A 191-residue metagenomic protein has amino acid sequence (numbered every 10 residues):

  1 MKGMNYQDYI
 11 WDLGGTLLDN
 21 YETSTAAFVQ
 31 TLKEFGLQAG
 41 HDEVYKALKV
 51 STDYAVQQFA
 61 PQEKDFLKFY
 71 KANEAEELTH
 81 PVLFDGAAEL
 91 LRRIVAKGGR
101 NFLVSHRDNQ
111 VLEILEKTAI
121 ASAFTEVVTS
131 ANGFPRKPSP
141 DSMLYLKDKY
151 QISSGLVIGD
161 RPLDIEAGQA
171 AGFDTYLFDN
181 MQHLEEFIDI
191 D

Functional and structural regions predicted by a protein language model:
M1-Q7, G40, R92-V95, D108 (+1 more regions): Asp-based, Mg2+/Mn2+-dependent phosphohydrolase catalytic module
M4-E89, K97: N-terminal helical cap/lid subdomain that shapes the substrate entry/recognition surface in HAD-like hydrolases
L17, L83, L103-V104, V157-I158: Conserved SAM-binding loop
D19-N20, L103, L112, P138: Secondary-structure boundary/capping motif
L32, L78, F102, L115 (+1 more regions): A short glycine-/small-residue-rich loop at the edge of a beta-strand within enzyme catalytic domains
A47, S51, H106, S153: Residue-level signal for short amphipathic helical patches enriched in basic/charged and nearby hydrophobic residues
E77-V82, H106, G133-P135: Short, flexible loop segments at the rims of nucleotide/cofactor-binding pockets, characterized by
R100-F102, D174: Proline-centered loop/turn at the N-terminus of a beta-strand
